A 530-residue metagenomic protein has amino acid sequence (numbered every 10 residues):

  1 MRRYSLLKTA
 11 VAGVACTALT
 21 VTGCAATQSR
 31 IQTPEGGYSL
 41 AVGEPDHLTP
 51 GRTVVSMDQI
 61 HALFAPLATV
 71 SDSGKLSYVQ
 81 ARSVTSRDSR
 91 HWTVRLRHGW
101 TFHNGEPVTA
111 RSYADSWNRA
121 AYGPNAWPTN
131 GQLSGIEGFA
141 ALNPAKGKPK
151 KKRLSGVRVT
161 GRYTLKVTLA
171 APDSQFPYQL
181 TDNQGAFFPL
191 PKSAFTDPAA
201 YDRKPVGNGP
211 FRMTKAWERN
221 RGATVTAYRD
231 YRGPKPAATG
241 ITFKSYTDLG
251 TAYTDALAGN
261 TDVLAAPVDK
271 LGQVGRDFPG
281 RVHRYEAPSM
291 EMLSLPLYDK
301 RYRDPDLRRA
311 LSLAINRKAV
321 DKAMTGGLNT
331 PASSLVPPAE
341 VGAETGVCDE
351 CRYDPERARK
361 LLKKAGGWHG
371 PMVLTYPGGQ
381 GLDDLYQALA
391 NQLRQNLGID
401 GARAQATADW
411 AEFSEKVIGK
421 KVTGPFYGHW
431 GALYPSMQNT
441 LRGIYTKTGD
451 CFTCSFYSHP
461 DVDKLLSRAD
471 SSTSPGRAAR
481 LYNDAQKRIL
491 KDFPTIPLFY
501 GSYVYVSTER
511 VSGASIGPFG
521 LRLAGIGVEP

Functional and structural regions predicted by a protein language model:
A25, R158, I399-F413, T440-T508 (+1 more regions): Extracytoplasmic/peripheral linker and loop segments enriched in polar/acidic and small residues with frequent Thr/Pro
L40-D88, N118, K204-V206: N-terminal lobe/hinge region of extracytoplasmic solute-binding protein
S83-L133, K166, R301: Aromatic- and charge-enriched surface segment that lines or borders ligand/interaction sites
P128-L190: Surface-exposed binding/hinge segments that line and control ligand-binding clefts or catalytic entry sites
P172-P236, G240: Gly/Pro-rich hinge or "lid" segments in bacterial periplasmic/extracellular proteins
A199, P205, G222, Y228-V274: Ligand-site clamp/hinge motif
T330-K364, G379-D384: Structural transition elements
Y505-P530: Long beta-strand-rich cores associated with HINT superfamily self-processing modules
